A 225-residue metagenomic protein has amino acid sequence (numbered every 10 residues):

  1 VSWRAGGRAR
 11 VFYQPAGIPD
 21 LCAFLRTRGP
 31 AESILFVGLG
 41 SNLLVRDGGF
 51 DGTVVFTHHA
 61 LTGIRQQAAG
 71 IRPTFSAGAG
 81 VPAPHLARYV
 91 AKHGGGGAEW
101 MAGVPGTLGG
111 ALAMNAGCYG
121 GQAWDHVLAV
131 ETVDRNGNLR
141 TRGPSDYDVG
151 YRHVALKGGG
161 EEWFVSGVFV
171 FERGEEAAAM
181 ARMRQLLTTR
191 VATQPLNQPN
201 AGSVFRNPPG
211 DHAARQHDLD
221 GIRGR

Functional and structural regions predicted by a protein language model:
S2-A5, L43, V133-R225: Phosphate/pyrophosphate- and phosphate-bearing ligand-binding catalytic cores of soluble enzymes
S2-L108: Anion-binding (especially nucleotide phosphate/pyrophosphate-binding) glycine-rich loop and adjoining beta-alpha core
F12-Y13, Y89, Y119, Y147-Y151 (+1 more regions): Aromatic side chains
Y13-I18, L44-T62, A113-G143, G159-S166: Structural signature of FAD isoalloxazine-binding scaffolds in flavoprotein oxidoreductases
A16-P19, V81, H85, E99 (+4 more regions): Conserved active-site and cofactor/substrate-binding residues in soluble primary-metabolism enzymes
L39, H59-G63, M101-V104, W124-V127 (+3 more regions): Glycine-rich loops and low-complexity Gly/Arg-rich segments that provide flexible linkers or classic glycine-based
L39, P84, M114-A116, D146-Y151: Short acidic (Asp/Glu) patches
V90-H93, E99-L128, D134, N200: A gly/ser-rich beta-alpha-beta helix-loop segment of oxidoreductase catalytic cores
